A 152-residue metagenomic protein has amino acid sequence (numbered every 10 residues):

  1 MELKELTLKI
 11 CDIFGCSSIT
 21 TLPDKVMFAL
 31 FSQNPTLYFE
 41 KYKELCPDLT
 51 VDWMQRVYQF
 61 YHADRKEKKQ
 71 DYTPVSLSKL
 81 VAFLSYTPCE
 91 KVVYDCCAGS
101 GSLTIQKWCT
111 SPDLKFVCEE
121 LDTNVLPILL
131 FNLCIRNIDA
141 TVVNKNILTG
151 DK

Functional and structural regions predicted by a protein language model:
M1-K152: Class I S-adenosyl-L-methionine-dependent methyltransferase catalytic core
